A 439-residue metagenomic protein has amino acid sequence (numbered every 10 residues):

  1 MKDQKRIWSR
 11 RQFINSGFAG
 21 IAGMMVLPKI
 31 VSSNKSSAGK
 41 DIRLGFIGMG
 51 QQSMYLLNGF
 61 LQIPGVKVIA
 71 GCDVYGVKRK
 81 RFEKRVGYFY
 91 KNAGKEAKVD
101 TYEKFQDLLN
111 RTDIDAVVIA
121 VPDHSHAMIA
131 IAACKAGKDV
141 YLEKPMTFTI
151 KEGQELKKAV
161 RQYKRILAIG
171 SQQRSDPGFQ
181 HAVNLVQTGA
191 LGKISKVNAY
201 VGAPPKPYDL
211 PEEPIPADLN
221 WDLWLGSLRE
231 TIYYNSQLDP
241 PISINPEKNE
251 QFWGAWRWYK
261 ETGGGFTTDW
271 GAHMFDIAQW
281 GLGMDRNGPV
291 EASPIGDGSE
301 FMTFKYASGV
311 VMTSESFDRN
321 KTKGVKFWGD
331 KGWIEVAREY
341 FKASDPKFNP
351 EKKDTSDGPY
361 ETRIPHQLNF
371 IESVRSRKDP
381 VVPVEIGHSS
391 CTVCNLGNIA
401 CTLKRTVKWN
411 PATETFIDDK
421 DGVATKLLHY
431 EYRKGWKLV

Functional and structural regions predicted by a protein language model:
K2-D139, K151-I166: N-terminal glycine-/serine-/threonine-rich beta1-alpha1-beta2 phosphate-ribose binding loop of Rossmann-like
G17, L56, K78, F82 (+7 more regions): Alpha-helical packing segments of well-folded alpha/beta enzyme cores
G65-K67, D113, A190-K193, G288: Short loop/turn motifs at secondary-structure junctions
G71, V86-F89, I150-G153, A159 (+3 more regions): Active-site-proximal cap/loop segments of hydrolase catalytic domains
D139, T147-L223: A contiguous active-site-proximal alpha/beta segment in oxidoreductase catalytic domains
K144: Short basic (Lys/Arg) and small-residue
H181, K193, N198-E385, S389-V439: Contiguous beta-strand/loop segments that form the cofactor/metal-binding neighborhood of enzyme cores
